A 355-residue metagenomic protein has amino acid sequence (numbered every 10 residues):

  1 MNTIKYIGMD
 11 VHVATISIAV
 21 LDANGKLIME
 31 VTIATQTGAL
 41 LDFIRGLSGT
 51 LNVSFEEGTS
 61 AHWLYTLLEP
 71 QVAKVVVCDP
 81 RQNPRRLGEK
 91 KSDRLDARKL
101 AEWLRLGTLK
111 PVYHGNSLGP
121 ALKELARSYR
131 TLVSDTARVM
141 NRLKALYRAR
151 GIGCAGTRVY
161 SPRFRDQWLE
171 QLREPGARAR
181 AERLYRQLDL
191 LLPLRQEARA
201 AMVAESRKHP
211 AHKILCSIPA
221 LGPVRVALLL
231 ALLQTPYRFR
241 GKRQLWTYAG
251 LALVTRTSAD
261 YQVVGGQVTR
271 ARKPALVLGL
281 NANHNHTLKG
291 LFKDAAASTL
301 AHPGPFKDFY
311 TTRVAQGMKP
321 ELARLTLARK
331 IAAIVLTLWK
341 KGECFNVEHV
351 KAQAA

Functional and structural regions predicted by a protein language model:
N2-D22, L100, L132, A227: Gly/Thr-rich phosphate-binding beta-strand-loop-beta motif of the actin/hexokinase/Hsp70
T3-I4, Q196-L221, L228-T235: Extended, structured, electrostatic nucleic-acid-contact surfaces
A14-G38: Short glycine-rich, Thr/Ser-proximal phosphate-binding strand/loop in the N-terminal lobe of ATP-dependent enzymes
T37, F43-R86: Conserved DEDDh/DEDDy metal-dependent 3′-5′ exonuclease domain
V75-R127, T131, Q167-E170, Q262 (+1 more regions): Short alpha-helix plus adjacent loop in nuclease-associated cores
R86, S92, I214-S217, P223 (+2 more regions): Phosphate-backbone recognition surface of nucleic-acid-processing proteins
R127-I214: Glycine-rich, often acidic, oxyanion-interacting loops/wings at catalytic, nucleic-acid, or phospho-protein interfaces
R256, K273, F309-A355: Low-complexity, acidic/Ser/Thr- and charged residue-rich accessory regions of DNA metabolism proteins
